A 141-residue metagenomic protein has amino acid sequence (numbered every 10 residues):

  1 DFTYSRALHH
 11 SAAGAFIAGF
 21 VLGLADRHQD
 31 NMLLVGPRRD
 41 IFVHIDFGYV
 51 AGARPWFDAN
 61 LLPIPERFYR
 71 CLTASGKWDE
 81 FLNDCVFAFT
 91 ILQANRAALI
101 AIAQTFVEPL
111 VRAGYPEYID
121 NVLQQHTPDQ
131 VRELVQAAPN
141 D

Functional and structural regions predicted by a protein language model:
D1-G14, Q29-D141: ATP-dependent kinase catalytic cores of phosphoinositide-metabolizing enzymes and PI3K-like protein kinases
I17-A18: Structured secondary-structure scaffolds
L22-Q29: Catalytic-loop of the protein kinase fold
